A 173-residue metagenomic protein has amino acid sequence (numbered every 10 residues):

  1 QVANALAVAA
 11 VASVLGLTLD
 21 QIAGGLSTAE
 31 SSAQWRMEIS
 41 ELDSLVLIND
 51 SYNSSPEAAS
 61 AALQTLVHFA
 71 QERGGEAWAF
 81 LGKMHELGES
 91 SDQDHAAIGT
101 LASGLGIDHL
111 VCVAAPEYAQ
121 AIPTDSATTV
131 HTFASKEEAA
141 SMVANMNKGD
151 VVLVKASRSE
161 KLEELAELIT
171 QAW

Functional and structural regions predicted by a protein language model:
Q1-A5: Short acidic alpha-helix initiation/capping motifs at coil-to-helix transition points, especially at protein N-termini
L6-W173: ATP-dependent carboxylate-amine ligase
